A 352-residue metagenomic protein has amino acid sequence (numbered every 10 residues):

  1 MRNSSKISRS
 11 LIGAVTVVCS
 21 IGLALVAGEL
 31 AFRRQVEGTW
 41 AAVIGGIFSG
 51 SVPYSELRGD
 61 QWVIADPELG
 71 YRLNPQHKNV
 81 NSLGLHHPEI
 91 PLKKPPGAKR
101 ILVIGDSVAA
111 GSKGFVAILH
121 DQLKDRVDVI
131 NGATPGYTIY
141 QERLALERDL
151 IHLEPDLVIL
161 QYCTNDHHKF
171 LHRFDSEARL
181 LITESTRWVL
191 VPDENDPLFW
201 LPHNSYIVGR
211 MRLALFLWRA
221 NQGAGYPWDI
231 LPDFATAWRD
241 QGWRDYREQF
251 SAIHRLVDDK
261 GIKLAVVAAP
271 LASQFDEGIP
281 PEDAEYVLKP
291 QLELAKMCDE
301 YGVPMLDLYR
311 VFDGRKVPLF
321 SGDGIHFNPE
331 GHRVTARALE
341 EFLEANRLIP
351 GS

Functional and structural regions predicted by a protein language model:
R2-S20: N-terminal Sec-pathway targeting helices
T16, A27, R33, Y246 (+1 more regions): Histidine-centered active-site loop/cap adjacent to the catalytic His in serine esterases/O-acetyl transfer systems
S20, A24-G28: Alpha-helical transmembrane segments of multipass membrane proteins
E29, D106, E142, V158 (+4 more regions): Generic structural signal for small/hydrophobic residues in well-ordered secondary structure, especially within
Q35-Q122, F312-R315: Membrane/wall-proximal cationic-aromatic binding patches
P91-V103, V108-D193, L198-W200: Conserved SGNH/GDSL esterase-like catalytic core that processes O-acyl groups on lipids and polysaccharides
V116, H120, R143-E147, R247-F250 (+3 more regions): Extracytoplasmic/secreted envelope proteins and their assembly/folding machinery, especially bacterial periplasmic
C163-A295, V303, L308-P318: Serine-dependent acyl-ester chemistry module
